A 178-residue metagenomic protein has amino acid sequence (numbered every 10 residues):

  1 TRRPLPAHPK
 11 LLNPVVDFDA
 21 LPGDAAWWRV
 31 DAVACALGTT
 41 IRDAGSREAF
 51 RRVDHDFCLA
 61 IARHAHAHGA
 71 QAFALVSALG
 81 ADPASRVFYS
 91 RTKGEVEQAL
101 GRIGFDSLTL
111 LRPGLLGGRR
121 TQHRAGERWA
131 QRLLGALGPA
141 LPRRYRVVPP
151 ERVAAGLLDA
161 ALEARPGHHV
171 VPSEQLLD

Functional and structural regions predicted by a protein language model:
T1-L5: Short, polar loop motifs at secondary-structure junctions
P6-L12, D106: A short helix-to-beta-strand connector/capping loop
K10-A67: NAD(P)H-binding glycine-rich loop region in Rossmannoid oxidoreductase-like domains and their noncatalytic homologs
P14, A34, A74, T109-L111 (+1 more regions): Hydrophobic/aromatic beta-strand patches that form the interior of the parallel beta-sheet core in alpha/beta enzyme
L37, Q71-A72, R124-G126: Short, flexible segments with low predicted structural confidence
L37-T39, A78-L79, P113-G114: Histidine- and/or cysteine-centered catalytic micro-motif in compact active-site loops
A44-R47, R52-E95, R102, D106-L111: Conserved Rossmann-fold NAD(P)-dependent oxidoreductase catalytic core, especially the SDR/UDP-sugar
P83-D178: Oxidoreductase cofactor-interface core, primarily capturing Rossmann-like NAD(P)-dependent enzymes
